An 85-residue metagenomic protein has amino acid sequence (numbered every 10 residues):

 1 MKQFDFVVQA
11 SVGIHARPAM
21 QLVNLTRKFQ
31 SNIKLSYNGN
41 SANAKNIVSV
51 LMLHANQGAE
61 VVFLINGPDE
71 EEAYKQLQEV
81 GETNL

Functional and structural regions predicted by a protein language model:
M1-D5, E60-V62: Intrinsic-disorder/low-complexity, polar/charged segments enriched in Ser/Thr/Lys/Arg/Asp/Glu/Gln
V7-V48, M52-Q57: Compact, glycine-rich, soluble single-domain proteins
L51-L85: C-terminal structural segments of small proteins and small subunits
